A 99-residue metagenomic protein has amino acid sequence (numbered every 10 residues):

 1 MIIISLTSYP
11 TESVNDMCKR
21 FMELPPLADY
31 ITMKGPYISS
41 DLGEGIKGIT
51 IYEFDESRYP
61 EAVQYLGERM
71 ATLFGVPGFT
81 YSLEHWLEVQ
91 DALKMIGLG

Functional and structural regions predicted by a protein language model:
M1-Y65, H85-G99: Short S/T/G/P-rich N-terminal loop/turn motif that feeds into the first structured element of a domain
E68-M70: Low-complexity, intrinsically disordered Gly/Pro/Thr-rich segments
T72-L87: Conserved short beta-strand edge segments in small beta-sheet-based binding/regulatory domains
